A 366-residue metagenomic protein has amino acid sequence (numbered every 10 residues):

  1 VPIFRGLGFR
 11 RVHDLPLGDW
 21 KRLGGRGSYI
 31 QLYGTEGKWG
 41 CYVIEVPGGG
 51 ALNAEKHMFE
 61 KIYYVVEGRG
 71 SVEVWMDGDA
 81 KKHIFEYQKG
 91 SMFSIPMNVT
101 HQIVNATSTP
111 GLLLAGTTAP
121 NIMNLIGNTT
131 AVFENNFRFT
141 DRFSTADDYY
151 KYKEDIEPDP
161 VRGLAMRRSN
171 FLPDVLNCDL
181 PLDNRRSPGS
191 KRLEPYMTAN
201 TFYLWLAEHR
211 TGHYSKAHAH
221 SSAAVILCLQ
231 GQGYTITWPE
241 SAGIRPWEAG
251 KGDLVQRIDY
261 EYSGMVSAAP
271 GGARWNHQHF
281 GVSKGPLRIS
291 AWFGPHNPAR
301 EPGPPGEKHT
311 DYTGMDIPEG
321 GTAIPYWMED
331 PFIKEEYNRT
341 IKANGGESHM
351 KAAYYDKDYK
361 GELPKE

Functional and structural regions predicted by a protein language model:
V1-G37, A131-T201, Y326-W327, P331-E366: A short, N-terminal "cap"/entry segment at the start of jelly-roll beta-barrel domains of the cupin/DSBH fold
L23-Y29, G40-H57, W205-A219, I236-G243 (+1 more regions): Conserved short histidine dyad/triad with adjacent acidic residue
V43-I44, N53-K56, E60-V65, I84-F85 (+4 more regions): His/acidic/aromatic-lined binding-pocket segments of jelly-roll/cupin-type domains and related regulatory beta-sandwich
P47, M58-G78, R210-T211, H220-G250: Glycine- and acidic-residue-biased ligand/ion/polar-headgroup-sensing regions
A51-N53, S71, S91-I103, Y214-S215 (+2 more regions): Histidine-centered metal-chelating micro-motifs
I62-Y64, S94, S108-N128, V225-L227 (+2 more regions): A short hydrophobic beta-strand segment most commonly corresponding to one strand of the jelly-roll/cupin
M76-M97, E240-R274: Short acidic-glycine-tyrosine-enriched beta hairpin
P239, G243-A249, V255, F280-E366: C-terminal flanking tails of non-heme Fe-dependent oxygenases
